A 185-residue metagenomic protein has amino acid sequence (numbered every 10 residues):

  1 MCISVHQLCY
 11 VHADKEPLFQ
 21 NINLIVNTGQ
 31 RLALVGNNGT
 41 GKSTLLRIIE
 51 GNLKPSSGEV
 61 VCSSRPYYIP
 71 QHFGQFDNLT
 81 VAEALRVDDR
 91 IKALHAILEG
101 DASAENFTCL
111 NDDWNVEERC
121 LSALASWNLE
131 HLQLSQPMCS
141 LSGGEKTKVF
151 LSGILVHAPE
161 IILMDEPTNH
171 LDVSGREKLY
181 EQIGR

Functional and structural regions predicted by a protein language model:
M1-V5, C9-N21, E130: A short, flexible loop at the N-terminus of ABC-type nucleotide-binding domains that lies
V26-T28: Conserved hydrophobic segment flanking the Walker A/P-loop of ABC-type ATPase nucleotide-binding domains
V35-N37: The feature captures the beta-strand-to-loop junction immediately N-terminal to the Walker
E50: Helix-to-loop junction immediately C-terminal to a conserved catalytic motif
Q75-S140: ABC-family P-loop ATPase nucleotide-binding domains
L151: Hydrophobic anchor residue at the start of the ABC signature
I162-E166: Catalytic Walker B motif of ABC-type/P-loop ATPase nucleotide-binding domains
